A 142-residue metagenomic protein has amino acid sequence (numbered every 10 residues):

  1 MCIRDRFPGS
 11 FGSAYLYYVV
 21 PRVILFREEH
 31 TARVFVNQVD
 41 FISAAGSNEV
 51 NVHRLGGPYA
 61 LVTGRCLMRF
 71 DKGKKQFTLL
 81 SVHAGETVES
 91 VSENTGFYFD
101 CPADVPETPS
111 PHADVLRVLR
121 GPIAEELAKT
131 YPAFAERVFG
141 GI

Functional and structural regions predicted by a protein language model:
R4-D104, P111: Conserved phosphate- and dinucleotide-binding cores of soluble alpha/beta proteins, encompassing both enzyme active
A103-I142: A conserved C-terminal secondary-structure "cap"
